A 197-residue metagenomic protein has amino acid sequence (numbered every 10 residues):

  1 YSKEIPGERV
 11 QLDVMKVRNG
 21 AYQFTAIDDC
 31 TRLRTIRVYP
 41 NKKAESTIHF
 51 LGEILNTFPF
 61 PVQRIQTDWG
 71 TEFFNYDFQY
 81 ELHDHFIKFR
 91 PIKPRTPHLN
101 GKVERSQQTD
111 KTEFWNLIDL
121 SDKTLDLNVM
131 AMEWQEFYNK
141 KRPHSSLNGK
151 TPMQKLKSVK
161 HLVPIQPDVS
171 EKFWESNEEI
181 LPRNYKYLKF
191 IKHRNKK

Functional and structural regions predicted by a protein language model:
Y1-I27, L33, S46-H49, E175-K192: Mobile-element integrase/transposase regions, centering on the N-terminal DNA-binding/Zn-coordinating module
Y1-R9, T96-P97, T151-K160: Basic, flexible linker segments flanking DNA-binding modules in nucleic acid-interacting mobile-element proteins
T31-L33, P59-R64: Short, surface-exposed connector motifs at secondary-structure boundaries
L33-R37, P91-I92, N116-L117: Short small-residue beta-strand/loop micro-motif enriched in glycine and branched aliphatics
I36-F60: Active-site beta-loop-alpha junctions of metal-dependent nucleic acid enzymes, especially the RNase H-like/DDE
R37, Q63-D68: Short catalytic-loop micro-motif centered on adjacent basic/acidic residues
T67-W69, N75-L82, F89-E113, L125-N128 (+2 more regions): RNase H-like two-metal-ion nuclease catalytic core shared by retroviral integrases and related mobile-element nucleases
I87, T109-K197: C-terminal domain-tail junction helix/linker
